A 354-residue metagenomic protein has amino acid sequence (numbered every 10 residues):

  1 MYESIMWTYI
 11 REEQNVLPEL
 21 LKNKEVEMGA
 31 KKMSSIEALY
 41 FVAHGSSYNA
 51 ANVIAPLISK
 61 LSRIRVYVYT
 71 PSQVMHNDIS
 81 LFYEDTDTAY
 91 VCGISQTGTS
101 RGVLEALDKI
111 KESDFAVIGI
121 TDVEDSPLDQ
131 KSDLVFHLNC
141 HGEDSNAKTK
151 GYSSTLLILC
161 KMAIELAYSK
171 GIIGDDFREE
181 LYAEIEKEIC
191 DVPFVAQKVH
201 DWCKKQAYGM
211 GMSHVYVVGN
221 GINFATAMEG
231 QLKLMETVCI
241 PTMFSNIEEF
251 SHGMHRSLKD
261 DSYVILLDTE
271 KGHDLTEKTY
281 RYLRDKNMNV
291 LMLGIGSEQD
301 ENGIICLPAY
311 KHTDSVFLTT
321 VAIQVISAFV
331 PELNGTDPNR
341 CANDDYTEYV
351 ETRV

Functional and structural regions predicted by a protein language model:
Y2-E37, L134-F136, G142-K150, S154-Y263 (+2 more regions): Active-site phosphate/pyrophosphate-binding segments
V26, S34-E184, N220, H255 (+3 more regions): Glycine-rich phosphate-binding loops that contact phosphosugars or nucleotide phosphates
E236, Y282-D285, A328: Short basic/hydrophobic patches in alpha-helices and adjacent helix-turn junctions that form amphipathic surface motifs
I304-V354: Peripheral docking tails and interdomain loops at the edges of cofactor- or intermediate-handling domains
